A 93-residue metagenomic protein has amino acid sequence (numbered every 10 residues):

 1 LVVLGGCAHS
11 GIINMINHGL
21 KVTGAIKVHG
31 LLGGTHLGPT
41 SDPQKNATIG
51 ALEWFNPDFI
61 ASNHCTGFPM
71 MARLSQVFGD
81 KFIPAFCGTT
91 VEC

Functional and structural regions predicted by a protein language model:
L1-V3, C7-C87: Cap/insert and terminal regions of metallo-dependent hydrolase folds
G88-C93: A short acidic, often aromatic-flanked loop/helix-cap motif at beta-alpha or helix-coil junctions that lines enzyme
